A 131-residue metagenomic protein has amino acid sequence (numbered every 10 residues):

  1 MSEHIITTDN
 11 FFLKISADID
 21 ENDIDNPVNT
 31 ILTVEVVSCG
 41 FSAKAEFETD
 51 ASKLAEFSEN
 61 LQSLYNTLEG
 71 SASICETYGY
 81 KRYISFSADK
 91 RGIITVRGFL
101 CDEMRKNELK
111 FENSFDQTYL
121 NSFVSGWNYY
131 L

Functional and structural regions predicted by a protein language model:
M1-D23, T30-S38, F47, N121 (+1 more regions): Charged, alpha-helix-forming regions
T7-D9, S16-D18, E35-V37, E48 (+4 more regions): A structural detector for beta-sheet-dominated domains
I24-I31, R82-E103, N107: Intrinsic, low-complexity N-terminal interaction/targeting segments
T33-L68: Short, well-structured hydrophobic secondary-structure segments
F41, S63-E69, I94, E103-K106 (+1 more regions): Short loop/beta submotifs within extracellular cysteine-rich repeat domains
A43-F47, R82, N107-F111: Short beta-strand segments
S58-D89: Short, internal acidic amphipathic alpha-helical interface segments that mediate docking to partner proteins
E103-L131: Mixed-charge, glycine-accented linear interaction segment located at domain edges/termini
